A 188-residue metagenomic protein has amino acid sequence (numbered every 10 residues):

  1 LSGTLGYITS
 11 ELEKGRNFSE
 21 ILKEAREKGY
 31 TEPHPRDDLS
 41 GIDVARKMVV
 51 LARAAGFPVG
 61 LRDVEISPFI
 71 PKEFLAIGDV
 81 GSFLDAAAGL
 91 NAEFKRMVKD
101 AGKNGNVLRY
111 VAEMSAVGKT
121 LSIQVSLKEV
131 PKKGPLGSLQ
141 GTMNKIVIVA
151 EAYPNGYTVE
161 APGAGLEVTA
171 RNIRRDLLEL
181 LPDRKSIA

Functional and structural regions predicted by a protein language model:
L1-E13: A contiguous active-site-proximal alpha/beta segment in oxidoreductase catalytic domains
T4-G6, E24, E113-A188: Catalytic, metal-anchored helix/loop core of enzyme active sites in primary metabolism
S10, K14, A54-F57, E179 (+1 more regions): Short, well-ordered loop/turn and helix-capping segments at boundaries between secondary-structure elements and domains
E11-L12, I21-S138: Substrate-binding/catalytic subdomain of NAD(P)-dependent oxidoreductase enzymes
